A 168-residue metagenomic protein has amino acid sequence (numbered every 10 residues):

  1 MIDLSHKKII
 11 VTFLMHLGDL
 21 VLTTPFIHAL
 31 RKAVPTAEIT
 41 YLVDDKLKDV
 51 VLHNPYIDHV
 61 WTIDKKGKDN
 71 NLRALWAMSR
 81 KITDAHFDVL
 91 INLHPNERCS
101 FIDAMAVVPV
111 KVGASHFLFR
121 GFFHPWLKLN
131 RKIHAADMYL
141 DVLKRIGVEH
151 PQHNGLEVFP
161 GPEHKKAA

Functional and structural regions predicted by a protein language model:
M1-A168: Catalytic machinery of carbohydrate-active enzymes, primarily nucleotide-sugar-dependent glycosyltransferases
